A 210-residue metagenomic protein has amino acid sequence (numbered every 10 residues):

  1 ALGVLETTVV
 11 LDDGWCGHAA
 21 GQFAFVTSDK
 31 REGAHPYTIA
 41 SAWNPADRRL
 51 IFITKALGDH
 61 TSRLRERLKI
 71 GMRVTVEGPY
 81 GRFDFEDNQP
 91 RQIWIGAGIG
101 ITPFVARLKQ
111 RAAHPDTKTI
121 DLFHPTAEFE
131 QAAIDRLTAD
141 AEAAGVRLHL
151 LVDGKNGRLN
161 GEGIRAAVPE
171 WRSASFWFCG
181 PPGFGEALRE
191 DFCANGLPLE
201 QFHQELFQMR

Functional and structural regions predicted by a protein language model:
A1-T75, Q92, A112, K118 (+3 more regions): Ferredoxin-reductase
G21, G100, P181: Short, conserved phosphate/pyrophosphate- and ester-handling motifs at nucleotide-, phospho-/glycolipid
A46, D59-T61, E66, M72 (+1 more regions): Reductase modules of NAD(P)H-dependent flavoproteins
R63, D84, P103-A106, A187-L188: Phosphate- and divalent-cation-binding pockets in alpha/beta enzyme and binding domains that engage nucleotide-derived
E77-N88: A short, basic/flexible loop-to-alpha-helix module at the beginning of a structural domain
R91-I95, W177: Conserved beta-strand elements of the Class I
I101-A113: Histidine-anchored nucleotide/phosphate-binding helix
